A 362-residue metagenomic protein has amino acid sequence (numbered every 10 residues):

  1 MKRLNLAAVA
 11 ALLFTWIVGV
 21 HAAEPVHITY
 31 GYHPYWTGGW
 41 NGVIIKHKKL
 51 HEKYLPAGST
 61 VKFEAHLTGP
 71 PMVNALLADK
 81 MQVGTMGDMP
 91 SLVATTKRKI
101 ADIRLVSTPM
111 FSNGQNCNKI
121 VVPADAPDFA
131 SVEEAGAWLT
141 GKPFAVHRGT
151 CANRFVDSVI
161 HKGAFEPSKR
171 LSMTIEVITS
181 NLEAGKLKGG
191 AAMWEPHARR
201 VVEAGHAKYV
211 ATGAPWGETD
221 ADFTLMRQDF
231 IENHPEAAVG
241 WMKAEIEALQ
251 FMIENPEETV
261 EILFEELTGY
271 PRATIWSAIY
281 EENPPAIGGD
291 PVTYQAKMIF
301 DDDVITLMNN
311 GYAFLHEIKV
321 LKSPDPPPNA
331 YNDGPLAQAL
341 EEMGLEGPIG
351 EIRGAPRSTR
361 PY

Functional and structural regions predicted by a protein language model:
M1-A8: Bacterial N-terminal signal peptides that target proteins for export
W16-A22: Sec/Tat signal peptide C-region and signal peptidase I cleavage site
A23-M173, N181, E195, E218 (+1 more regions): Short, glycine-/small- and polar/acidic-enriched structural segments that line small-molecule recognition paths
Y54-L55, K80, T85, T95-R98 (+6 more regions): Sec/Tat-exported extracytoplasmic proteins
H66-P70, T85, V146-R154, E176 (+4 more regions): Soluble non-cytosolic domains of exported or imported proteins
P167-L171, E176-A273: Pocket-lining segment of extracytoplasmic ligand-binding domains
H234-P324: Secondary-structure end/capping motifs
N309-Y362: Conserved C-terminal helix/tail region of periplasmic/extracytoplasmic solute-binding proteins
